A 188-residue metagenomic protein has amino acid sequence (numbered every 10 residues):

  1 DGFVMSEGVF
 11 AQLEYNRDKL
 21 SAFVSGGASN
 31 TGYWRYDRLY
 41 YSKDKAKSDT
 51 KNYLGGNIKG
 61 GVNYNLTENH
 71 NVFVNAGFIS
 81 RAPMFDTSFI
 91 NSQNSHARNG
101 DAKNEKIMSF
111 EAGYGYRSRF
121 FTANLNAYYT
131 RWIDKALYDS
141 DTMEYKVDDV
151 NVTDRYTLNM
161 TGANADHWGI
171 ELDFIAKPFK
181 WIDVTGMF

Functional and structural regions predicted by a protein language model:
D1-T67, T87-F89: Signature of Gram-negative outer-membrane beta-barrel scaffolds
F3-E7, N52-G56, K106-F110, R117-R119 (+1 more regions): Residues that define the transmembrane beta-barrel architecture of outer-membrane proteins
V9-Y15, G60-Y64, A112-Y116, A127 (+2 more regions): Residues on the lipid-exposed face of transmembrane beta-strands in outer-membrane beta-barrel proteins
N16, G27-T31, N63, G77-I79 (+3 more regions): Outer-membrane beta-barrel pore domains and translocons
N16-K19, Y129-R131, V152-F188: Gram-negative outer-membrane beta-barrel transporters
R17-L20, N65-N69, I107, R117-F121 (+1 more regions): Outer-membrane beta-barrel channels and translocator barrels
A22-G26, I58, V72-V74, A123-L125 (+2 more regions): Transmembrane beta-strands of outer-membrane beta-barrel proteins
N30-Y41, T50, E68-F110, T122 (+1 more regions): Surface-exposed extracellular loop regions of Gram-negative outer-membrane beta-barrel proteins, predominantly
